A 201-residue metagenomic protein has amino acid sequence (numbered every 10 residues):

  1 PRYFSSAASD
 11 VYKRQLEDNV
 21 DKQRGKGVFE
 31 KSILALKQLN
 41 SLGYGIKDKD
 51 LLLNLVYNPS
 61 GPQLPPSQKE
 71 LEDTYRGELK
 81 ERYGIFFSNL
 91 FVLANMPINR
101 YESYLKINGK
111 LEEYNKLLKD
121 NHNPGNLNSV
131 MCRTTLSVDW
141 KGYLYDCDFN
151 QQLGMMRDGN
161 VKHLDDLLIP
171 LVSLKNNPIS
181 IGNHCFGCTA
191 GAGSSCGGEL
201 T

Functional and structural regions predicted by a protein language model:
P1-A8, Y12: Single conserved hydrophobic/aromatic residue that forms the stacking wall/gate of nucleotide- or nucleobase-binding
P1-R2, G125-L127, K175-P178: Short, flexible, glycine/charge-rich loop motifs used to bind or transfer phosphoryl groups or to couple energy/partner
L16-C132: Radical SAM enzyme [4Fe-4S]-AdoMet core and its adjacent flexible, acidic and glycine-rich loops/tails across
C132-T135, C185: Short, surface-exposed beta-edge/turn micro-motifs
V138-D139: Short, acidic, Ser/Thr-enriched surface-loop or helix-capping motifs
Y143-T201: Flexible mid-to-C-terminal extensions adjoining Fe-S/redox cofactors in radical SAM and related proteins
